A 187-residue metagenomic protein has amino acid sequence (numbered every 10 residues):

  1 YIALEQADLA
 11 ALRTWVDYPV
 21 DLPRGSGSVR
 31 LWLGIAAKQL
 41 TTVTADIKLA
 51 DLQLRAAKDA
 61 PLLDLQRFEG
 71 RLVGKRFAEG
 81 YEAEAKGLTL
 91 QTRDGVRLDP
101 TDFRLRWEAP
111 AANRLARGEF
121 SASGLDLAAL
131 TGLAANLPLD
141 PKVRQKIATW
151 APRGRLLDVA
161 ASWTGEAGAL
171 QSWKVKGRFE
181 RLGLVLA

Functional and structural regions predicted by a protein language model:
Y1-T42, D46-A78, E82-A83, L88-L90 (+1 more regions): Extended amphipathic, helix-rich lipid-handling scaffolds
R93-R97, A187: Solvent-exposed loop/turn segments connecting transmembrane beta-strands in outer-membrane beta-barrel proteins
T101-F103: Polar/acidic, low-complexity leader/linker segments enriched in S/T/G and N/D
W107: Short, surface-exposed basic-aromatic patches at helix termini and helix-loop junctions that form
A111: Secretory-pathway-linked proteins and extracytosolic
